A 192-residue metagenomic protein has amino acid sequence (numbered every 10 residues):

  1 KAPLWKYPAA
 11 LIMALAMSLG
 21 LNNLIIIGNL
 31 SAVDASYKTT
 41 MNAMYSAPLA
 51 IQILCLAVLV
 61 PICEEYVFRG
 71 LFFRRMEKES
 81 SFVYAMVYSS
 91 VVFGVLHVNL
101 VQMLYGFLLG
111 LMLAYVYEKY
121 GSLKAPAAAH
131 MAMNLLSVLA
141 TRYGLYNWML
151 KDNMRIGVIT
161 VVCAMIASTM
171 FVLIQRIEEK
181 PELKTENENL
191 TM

Functional and structural regions predicted by a protein language model:
K1-L11, I27, G121-S122, F171-E186: Membrane-helix interface linkers and caps
K1-V60, K78: Juxtamembrane helix-loop-helix connectors linking adjacent transmembrane helices in multi-pass membrane enzymes
Y7-I12, A50-L54, V83-Y88, M103-L104 (+2 more regions): Hydrophobic alpha-helical transmembrane segments
I62-V67, L71-F72, N99, M112 (+2 more regions): Active-site His/Glu-centered metal-binding helix of metallohydrolases
C63-Y88, Y115-S122: Membrane-interface helix/loop boundary segments of multi-pass membrane proteins
F82-V98, M131: Small-polar-interrupted transmembrane alpha-helices in polytopic inner-membrane proteins
S90, Q102-R155: Functionally important transmembrane alpha-helices
M131-M192: C-terminal membrane module of polytopic membrane proteins
